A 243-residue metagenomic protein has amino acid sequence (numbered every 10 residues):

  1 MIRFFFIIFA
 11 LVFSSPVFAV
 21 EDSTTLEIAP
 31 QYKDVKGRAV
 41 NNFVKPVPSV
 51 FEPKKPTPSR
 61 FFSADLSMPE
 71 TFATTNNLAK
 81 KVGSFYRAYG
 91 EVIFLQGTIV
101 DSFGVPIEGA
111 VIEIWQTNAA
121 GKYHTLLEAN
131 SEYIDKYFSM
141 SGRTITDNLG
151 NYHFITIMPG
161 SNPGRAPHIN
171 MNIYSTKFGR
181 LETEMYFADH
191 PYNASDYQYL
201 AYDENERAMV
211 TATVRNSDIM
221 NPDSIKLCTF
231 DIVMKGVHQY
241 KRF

Functional and structural regions predicted by a protein language model:
M1-S23: Bacterial Sec-dependent N-terminal signal peptides
T24-V210, D223, L227-F243: Beta-strand-dominated extracellular/periplasmic modules and repeats in secreted or surface-exposed proteins
S217-D223: Short proline/glycine-enriched turn/loop segments at secondary-structure junctions
